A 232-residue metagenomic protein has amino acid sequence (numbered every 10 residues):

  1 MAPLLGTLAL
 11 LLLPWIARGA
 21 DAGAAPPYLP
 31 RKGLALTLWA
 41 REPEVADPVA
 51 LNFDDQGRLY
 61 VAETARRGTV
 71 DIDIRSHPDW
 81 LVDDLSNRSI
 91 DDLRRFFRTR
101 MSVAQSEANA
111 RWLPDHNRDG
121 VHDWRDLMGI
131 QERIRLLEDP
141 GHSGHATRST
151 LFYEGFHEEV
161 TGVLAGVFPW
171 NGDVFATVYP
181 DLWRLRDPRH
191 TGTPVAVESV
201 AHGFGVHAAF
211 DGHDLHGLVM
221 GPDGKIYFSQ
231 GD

Functional and structural regions predicted by a protein language model:
M1-A2, G231: A compositional/structural signature marking long, glycine- and acidic/polar-rich segments with frequent tryptophans
P3-W15: Bacterial N-terminal signal peptides
R18-D232: Beta-propeller domains with acidic blade repeats across secreted/periplasmic ectodomains and cytosolic WD/CNH propellers
